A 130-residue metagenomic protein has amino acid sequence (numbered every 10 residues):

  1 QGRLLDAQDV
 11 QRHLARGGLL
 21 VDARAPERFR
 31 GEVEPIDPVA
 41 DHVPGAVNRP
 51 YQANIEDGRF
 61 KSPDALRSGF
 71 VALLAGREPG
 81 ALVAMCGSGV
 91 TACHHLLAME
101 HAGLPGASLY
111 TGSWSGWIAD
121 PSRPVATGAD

Functional and structural regions predicted by a protein language model:
Q1-L19, A23-D130: Rhodanese-like catalytic fold shared by cysteine-dependent sulfurtransferases and DSP/PTP-type phosphatases
